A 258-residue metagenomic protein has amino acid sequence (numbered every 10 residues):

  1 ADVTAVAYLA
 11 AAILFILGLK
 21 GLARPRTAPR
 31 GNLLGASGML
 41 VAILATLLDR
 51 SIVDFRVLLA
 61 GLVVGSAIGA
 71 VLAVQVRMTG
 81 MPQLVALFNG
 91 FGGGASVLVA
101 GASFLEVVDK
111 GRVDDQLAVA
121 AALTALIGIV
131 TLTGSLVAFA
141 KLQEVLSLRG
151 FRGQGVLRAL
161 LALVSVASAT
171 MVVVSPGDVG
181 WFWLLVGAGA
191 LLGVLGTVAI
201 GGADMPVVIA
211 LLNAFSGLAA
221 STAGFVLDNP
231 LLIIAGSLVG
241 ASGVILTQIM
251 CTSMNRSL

Functional and structural regions predicted by a protein language model:
A1-A12, D49-A67, L117-L132, G177-A188: Structural signature of hydrophobic alpha-helical transmembrane segments
A1-F55: N-terminal transmembrane signal-anchor/hairpin module of polytopic inner-membrane proteins
L14-T27, S66-V85, S135-R149, L192-M205 (+1 more regions): C-terminal ends of transmembrane helices
P29-G38, L58-L62, G80-G92, R149-L160 (+1 more regions): Cytoplasmic-side transmembrane-helix entry/capping segments in multi-pass membrane proteins
T46-L59, V71-P82, V97-D114, V137-F139 (+1 more regions): Transmembrane alpha-helix boundary signature
L58, K110-I127, T222-I245: Structural signal for the N-terminal portions of transmembrane helices and their immediately preceding loop/interface
A102-R112, V174-G180, G202, V207 (+1 more regions): Transmembrane helix-loop junctions at the membrane interface of multipass transporters and ion channels
L238-L258: Membrane-interfacial segments at transmembrane helix termini in multi-pass membrane proteins
